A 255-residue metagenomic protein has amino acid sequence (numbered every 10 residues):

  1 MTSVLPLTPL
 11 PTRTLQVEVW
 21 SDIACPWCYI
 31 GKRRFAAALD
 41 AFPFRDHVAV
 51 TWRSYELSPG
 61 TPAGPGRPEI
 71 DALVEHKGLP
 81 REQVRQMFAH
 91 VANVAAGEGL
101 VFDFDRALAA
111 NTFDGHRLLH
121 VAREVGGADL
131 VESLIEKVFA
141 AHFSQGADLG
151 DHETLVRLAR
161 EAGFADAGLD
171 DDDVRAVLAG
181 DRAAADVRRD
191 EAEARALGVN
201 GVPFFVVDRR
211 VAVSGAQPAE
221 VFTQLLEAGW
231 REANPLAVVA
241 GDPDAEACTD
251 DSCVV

Functional and structural regions predicted by a protein language model:
V4-T12, V17-W20, A24-F44, W52 (+2 more regions): C-terminal cap of thioredoxin/glutaredoxin-like
K32-H142, C253: Structural alpha/beta surface segment adjacent to cysteine/selenocysteine redox centers across thiol/disulfide enzymes
